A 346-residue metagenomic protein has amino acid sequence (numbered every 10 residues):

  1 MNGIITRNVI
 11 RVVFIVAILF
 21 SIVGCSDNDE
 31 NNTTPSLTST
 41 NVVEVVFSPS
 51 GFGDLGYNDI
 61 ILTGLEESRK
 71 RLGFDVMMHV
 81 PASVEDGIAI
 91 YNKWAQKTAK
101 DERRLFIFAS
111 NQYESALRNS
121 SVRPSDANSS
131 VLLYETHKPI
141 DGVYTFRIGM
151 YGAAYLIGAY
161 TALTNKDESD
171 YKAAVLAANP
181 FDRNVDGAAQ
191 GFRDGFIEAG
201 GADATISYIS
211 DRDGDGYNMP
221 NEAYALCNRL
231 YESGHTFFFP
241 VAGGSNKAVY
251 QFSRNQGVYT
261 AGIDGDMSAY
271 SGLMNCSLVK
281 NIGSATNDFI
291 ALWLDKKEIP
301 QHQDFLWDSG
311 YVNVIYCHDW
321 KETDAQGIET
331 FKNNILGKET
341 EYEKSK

Functional and structural regions predicted by a protein language model:
F20-G24: C-terminal motif of bacterial Sec signal peptides marking the signal peptidase cleavage site
S26-D29: Bacterial signal peptide processing site
V43-G64, S68, M77-E85, N111 (+1 more regions): Extracytoplasmic "Venus flytrap"
V45, K100-N111, L132-Y134, V175 (+2 more regions): Periplasmic-binding protein-like
L65, Y155-D203, Q301-D324: An alpha-beta-alpha
S125-I148, G265-L273: Flexible loop/hinge segments that line or gate small-molecule binding clefts
F146-Y171, L278-E298: Hydrophobic alpha-helical segments within soluble ligand-binding/sensing domains
A291-K346: Hinge/cleft segment of the Venus flytrap/periplasmic-binding protein
